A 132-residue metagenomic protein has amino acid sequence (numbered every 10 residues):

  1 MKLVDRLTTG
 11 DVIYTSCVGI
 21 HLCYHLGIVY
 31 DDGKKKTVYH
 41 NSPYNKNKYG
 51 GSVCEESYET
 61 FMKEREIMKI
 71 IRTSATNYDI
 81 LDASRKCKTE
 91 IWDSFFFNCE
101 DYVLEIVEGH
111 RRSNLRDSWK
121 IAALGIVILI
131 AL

Functional and structural regions predicted by a protein language model:
V4-K69: Glycine-rich catalytic cores of cysteine/serine-nucleophile enzymes that process amide/ester linkages in cell-envelope
C23, D79-I80, C99: Generic hydrophobic secondary-structure packing signal
N41, N45-N47, N77, N98 (+1 more regions): Detector for Asparagine
G51-C54, I71, R85, F95: Short linear sequence motifs
E59-T89: Histidine-anchored, small-residue-rich loop motif
A83-L132: Activation targets extended, charge/polar-rich intrinsically disordered C-terminal tails
